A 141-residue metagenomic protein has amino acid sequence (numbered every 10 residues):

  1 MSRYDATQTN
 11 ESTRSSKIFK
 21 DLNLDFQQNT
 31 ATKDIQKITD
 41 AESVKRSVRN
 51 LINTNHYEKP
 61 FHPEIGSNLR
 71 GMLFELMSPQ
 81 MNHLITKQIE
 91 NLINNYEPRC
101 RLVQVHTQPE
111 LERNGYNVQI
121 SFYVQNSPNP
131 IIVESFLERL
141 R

Functional and structural regions predicted by a protein language model:
M1-K87, N91, V103, Q108-R141: Immediate N-terminus of the mature polypeptide
N94-L102: Short secondary-structure junctions
